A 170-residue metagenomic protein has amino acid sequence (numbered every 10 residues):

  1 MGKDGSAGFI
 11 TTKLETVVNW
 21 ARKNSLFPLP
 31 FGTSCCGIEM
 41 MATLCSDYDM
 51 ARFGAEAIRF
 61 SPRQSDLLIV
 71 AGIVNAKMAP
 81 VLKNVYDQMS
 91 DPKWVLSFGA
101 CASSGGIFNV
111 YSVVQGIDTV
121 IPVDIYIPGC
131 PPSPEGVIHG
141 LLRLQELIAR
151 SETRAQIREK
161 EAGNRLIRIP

Functional and structural regions predicted by a protein language model:
M1-F60, Q64: N-terminal, charge-rich interaction modules
E15, A79, K83, I138-Q145: Predominant activation on well-ordered alpha-helical scaffold segments within soluble catalytic domains
V18, Y86-S90, Q145-I148: Structural signal for hydrophobic packing residues in well-ordered secondary-structure cores of soluble enzyme domains
N24, T33, L96, C130 (+1 more regions): Functionally constrained cores in energy, signaling, and assembly domains
S25-P28, S90, P170: Short coil/turn residues that cap or connect secondary-structure elements
M40-Y48, R52-V120, I127-G136: Cofactor-cradling patches in redox/metallo enzymes
I117-P170: C-terminal functional extensions of proteins
